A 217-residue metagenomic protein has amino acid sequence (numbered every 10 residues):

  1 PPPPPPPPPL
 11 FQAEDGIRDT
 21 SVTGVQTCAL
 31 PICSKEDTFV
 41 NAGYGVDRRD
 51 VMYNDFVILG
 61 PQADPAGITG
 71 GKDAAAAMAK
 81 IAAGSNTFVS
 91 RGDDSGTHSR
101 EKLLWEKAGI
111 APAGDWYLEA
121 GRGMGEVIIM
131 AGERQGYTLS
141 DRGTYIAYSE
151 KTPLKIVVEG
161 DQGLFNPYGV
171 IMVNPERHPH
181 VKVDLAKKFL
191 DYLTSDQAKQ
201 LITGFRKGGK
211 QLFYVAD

Functional and structural regions predicted by a protein language model:
P1-C28: Single conserved hydrophobic/aromatic residue that forms the stacking wall/gate of nucleotide- or nucleobase-binding
S21, V25-Y44, Y145-S149: Pocket-flanking alpha-helical
V25-A29, S85-N86, A131-Y137: Alpha-to-beta junction loops
V25-Q26, V40-T97: A conserved helix-loop-strand patch within extracytoplasmic ligand-binding domains of the periplasmic binding
Y53-D55, E150-L190, K207-D217: Periplasmic-binding protein-like
Q62-A76, P167-G204: Extended ligand-binding regions for polar small-molecule ligands
A76-R100, L190-D217: Ligand-binding clefts/hinges and TM-proximal coupling segments of bilobed small-molecule sensing domains
L103-Q162: Ligand-binding pocket segment of bilobal, Venus flytrap-like solute-binding proteins
